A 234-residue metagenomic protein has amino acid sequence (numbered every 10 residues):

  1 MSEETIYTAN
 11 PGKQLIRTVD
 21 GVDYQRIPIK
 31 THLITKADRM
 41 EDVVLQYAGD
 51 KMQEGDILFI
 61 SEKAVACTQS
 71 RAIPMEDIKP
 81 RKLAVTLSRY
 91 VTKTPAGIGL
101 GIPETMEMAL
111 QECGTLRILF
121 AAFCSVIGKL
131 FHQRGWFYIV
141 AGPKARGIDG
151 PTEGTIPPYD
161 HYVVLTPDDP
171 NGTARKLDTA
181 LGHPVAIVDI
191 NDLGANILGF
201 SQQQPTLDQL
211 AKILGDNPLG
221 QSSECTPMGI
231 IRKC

Functional and structural regions predicted by a protein language model:
S2-C234: N-terminal and secondary-structure boundary signal
